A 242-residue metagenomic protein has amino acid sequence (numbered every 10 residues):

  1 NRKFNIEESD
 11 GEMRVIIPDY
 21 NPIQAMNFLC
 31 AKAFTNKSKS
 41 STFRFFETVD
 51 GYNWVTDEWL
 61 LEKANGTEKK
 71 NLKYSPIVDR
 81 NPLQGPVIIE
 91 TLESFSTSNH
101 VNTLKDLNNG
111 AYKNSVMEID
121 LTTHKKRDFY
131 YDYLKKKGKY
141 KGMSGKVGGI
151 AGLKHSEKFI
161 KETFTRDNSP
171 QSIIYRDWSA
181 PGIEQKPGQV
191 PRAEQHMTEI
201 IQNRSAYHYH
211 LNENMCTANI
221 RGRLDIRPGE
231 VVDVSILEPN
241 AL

Functional and structural regions predicted by a protein language model:
N1: Residues forming anionic-ligand binding surfaces in small-molecule and nucleic-acid pockets of primarily soluble enzymes
F4-S96: Short beta-strand-centered interaction patches in the first periplasmic/extracellular domains of large envelope
S75-L242: An acidic/polar, Gly/Ser/Thr-rich interaction patch typically located in mid-to-C-terminal regions of proteins
